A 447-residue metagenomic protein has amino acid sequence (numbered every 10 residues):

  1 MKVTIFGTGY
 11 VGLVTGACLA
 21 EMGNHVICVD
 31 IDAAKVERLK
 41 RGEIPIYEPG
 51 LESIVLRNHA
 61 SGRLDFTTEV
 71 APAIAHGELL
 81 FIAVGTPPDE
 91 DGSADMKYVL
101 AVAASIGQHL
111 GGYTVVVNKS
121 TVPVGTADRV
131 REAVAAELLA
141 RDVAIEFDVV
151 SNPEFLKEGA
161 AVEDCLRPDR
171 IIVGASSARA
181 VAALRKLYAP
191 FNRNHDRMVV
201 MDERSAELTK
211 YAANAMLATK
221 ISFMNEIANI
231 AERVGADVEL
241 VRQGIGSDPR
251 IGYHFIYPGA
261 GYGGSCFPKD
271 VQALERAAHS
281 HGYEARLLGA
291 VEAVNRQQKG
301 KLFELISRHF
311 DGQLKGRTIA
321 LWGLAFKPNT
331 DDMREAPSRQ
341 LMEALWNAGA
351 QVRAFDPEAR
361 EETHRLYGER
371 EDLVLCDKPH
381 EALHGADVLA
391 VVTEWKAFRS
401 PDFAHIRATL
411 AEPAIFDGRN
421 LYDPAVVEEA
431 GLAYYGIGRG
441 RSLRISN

Functional and structural regions predicted by a protein language model:
M1-N447: Structural/interface elements that position substrates and couple domains in central-metabolism enzymes
